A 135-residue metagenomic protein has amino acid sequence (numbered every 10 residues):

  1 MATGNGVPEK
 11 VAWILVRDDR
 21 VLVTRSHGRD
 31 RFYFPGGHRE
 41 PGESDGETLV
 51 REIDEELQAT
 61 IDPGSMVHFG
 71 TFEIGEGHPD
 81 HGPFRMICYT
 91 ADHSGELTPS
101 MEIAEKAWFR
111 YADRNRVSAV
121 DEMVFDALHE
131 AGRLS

Functional and structural regions predicted by a protein language model:
M1-F34: N-terminal strand-loop-strand
P8, V16, F34, P63 (+2 more regions): Short connector loops at helix/strand junctions that flank enzyme active sites, especially segments positioning acidic
E9, F72-L97, L128: Active-site-adjacent beta-strand/loop module that shapes the phosphate/pyrophosphate-binding cleft
D19-V21, R29, E40, I74-G75 (+1 more regions): Short, charged/polar surface micro-motifs in flexible loops or helix N-caps
F32-G36, F109-R110: A short, polar/proline- and glycine-enriched secondary-structure boundary/capping micro-motif
F34-F69: The catalytic Nudix box helix
C88-T90, T98-G132: NUDIX/MutT-family hydrolases
